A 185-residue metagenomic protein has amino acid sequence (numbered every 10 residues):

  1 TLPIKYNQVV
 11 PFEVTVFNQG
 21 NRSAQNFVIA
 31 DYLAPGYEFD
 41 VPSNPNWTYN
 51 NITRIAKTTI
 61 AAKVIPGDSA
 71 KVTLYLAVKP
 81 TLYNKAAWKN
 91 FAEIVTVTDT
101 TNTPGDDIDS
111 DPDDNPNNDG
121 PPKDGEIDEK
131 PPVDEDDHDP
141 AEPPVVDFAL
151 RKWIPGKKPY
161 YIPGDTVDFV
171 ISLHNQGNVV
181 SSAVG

Functional and structural regions predicted by a protein language model:
T1-G185: Exported/extracytosolic protein signature
